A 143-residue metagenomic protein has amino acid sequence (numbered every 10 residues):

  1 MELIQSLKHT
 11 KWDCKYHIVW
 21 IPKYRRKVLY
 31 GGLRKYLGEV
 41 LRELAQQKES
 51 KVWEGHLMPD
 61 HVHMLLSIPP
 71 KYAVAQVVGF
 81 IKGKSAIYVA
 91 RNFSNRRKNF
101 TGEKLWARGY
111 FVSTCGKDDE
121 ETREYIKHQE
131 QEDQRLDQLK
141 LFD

Functional and structural regions predicted by a protein language model:
M1-D143: Basic nucleic-acid-binding interfaces
